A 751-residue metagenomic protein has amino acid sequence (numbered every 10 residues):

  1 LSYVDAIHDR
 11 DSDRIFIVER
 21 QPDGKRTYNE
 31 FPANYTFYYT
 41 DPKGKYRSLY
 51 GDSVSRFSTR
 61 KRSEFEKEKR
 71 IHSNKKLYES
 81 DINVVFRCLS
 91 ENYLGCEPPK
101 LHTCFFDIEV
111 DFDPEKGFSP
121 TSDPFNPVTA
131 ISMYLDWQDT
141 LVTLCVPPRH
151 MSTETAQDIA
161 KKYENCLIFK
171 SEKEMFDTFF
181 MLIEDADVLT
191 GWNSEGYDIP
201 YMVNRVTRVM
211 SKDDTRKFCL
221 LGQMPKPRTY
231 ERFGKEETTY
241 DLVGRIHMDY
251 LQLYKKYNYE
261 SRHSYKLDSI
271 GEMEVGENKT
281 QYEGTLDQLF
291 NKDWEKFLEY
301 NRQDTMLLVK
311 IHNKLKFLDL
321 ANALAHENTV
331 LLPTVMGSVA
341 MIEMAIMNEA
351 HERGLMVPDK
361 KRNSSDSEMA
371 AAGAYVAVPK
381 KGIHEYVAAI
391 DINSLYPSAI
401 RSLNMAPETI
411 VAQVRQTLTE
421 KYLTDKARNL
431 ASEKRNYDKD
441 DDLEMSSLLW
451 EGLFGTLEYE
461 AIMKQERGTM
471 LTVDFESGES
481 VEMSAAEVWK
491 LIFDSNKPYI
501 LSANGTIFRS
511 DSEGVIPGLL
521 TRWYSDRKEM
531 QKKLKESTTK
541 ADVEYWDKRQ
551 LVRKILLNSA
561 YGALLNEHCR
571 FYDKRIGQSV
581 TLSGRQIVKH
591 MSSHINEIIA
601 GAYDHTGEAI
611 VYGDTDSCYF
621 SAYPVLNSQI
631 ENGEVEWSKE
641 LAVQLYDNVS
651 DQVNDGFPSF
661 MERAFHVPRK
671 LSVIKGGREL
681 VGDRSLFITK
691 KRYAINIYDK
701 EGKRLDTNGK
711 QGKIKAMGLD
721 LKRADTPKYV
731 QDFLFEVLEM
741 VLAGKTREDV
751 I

Functional and structural regions predicted by a protein language model:
L1-D185, R302-Q303, L307-T329, V335-G373 (+5 more regions): DnaQ-like (DEDDh/DEDDy) 3′-5′ exonuclease domain used for proofreading and 3′-end trimming on nucleic acids
L141-L144, H150-C166, K170, L189 (+3 more regions): Active-site-proximal helix-loop-helix substrate-binding element of RNase H-like nuclease domains
A160-C166, I183-V188, F290-K296, E327 (+7 more regions): Glycine- and acidic
F179-M202: Proline-aspartate-enriched helix->loop->beta-strand connector
D187-E195, T606, V611, K675-G677: Short glycine-rich phosphate-binding loop at a beta-alpha junction
K279, V588-T615: Active-site palm subdomain of RNA-directed nucleic acid polymerases
D287-P407, A412-E433, D542-H594, Y612 (+3 more regions): Common nucleic-acid-contacting/processivity interface regions adjacent to the catalytic cores of nucleic-acid enzymes
Y619-I751: C-terminal polymerase-core module
